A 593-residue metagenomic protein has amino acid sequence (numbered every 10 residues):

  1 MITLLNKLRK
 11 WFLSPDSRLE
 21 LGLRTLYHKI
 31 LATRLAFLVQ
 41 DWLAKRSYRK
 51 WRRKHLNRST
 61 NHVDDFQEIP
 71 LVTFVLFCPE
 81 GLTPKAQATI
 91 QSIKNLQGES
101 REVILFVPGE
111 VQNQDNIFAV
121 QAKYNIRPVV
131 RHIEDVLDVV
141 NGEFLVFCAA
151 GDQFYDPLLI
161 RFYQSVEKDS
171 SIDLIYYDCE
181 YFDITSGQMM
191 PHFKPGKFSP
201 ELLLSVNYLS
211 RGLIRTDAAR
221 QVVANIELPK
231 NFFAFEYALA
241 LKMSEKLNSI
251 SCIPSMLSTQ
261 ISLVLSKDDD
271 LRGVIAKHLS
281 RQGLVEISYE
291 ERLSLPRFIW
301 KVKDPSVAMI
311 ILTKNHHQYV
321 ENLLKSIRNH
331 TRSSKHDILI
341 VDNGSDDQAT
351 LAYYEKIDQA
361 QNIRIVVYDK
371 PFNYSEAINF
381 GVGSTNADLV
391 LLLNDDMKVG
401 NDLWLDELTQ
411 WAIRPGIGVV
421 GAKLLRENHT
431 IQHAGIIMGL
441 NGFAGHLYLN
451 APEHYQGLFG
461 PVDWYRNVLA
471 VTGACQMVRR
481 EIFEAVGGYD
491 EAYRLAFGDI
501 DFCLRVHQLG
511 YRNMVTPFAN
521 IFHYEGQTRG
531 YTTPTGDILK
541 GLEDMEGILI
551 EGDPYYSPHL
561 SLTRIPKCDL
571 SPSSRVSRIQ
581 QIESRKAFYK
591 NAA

Functional and structural regions predicted by a protein language model:
I2, N6-I69, D268-V307, N428 (+3 more regions): C-terminal, non-catalytic tails of nucleotide-sugar-dependent glycosyltransferases
V72-K85, L96, F106-P108, V307-Y319 (+4 more regions): A conserved hydrophobic helix/loop-capping motif in glycosyltransferases and polysaccharide synthases
Q91-S100, K168, K325-K335: Short, acidic, metal-binding catalytic loop of nucleotide-sugar glycosyltransferases
P128-V140, Y368-T385: Glycine-rich, basic loop-to-helix element that forms the pyrophosphate-binding segment of sugar-nucleotide handling
L145, V390: Short aromatic/hydrophobic "clamp" motif used to bind/position activated sugar donors
P157-M189, M397-F443: Conserved donor NDP-sugar-binding/catalytic core segment of glycosyltransferases
M190-I214, S375, G439-E481: A recurrent flexible, glycine/aromatic-enriched loop bordering the glycosyltransferase active site that acts as
A218, P229-S249, I253-P254, I275 (+4 more regions): A short, conserved alpha-helix in the catalytic core of glycosyltransferases
